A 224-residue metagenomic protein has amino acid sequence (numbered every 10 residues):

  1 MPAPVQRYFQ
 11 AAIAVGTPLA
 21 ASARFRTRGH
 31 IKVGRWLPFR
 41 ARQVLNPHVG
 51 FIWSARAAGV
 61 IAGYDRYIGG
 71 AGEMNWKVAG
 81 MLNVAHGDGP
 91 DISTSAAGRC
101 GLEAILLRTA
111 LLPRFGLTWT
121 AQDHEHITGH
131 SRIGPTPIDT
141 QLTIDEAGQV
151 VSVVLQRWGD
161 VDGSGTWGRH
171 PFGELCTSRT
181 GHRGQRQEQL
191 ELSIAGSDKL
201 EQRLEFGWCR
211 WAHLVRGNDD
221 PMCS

Functional and structural regions predicted by a protein language model:
M1-G16, C176, H182-Q187: Amphipathic alpha-helical packing elements
Q6-V84: N-terminal mature ectodomain segment of secretory-pathway/periplasmic proteins
F25-K32, F51-A57, I127-G134, L155 (+1 more regions): Short beta-strand segments that buttress and anchor functional surface loops
R42-N46, G116-Q122, L142-T143: Short, exposed beta-strand/loop patches in secreted or surface proteins that constitute
P47, W119-H126, T180-G184: Short, ordered beta-strand-loop transition motifs
K77-I133, I138, S164-T166: Flexible, processing/modification-adjacent segments and terminal tails in exported/periplasmic/extracellular proteins
H130-V215: Gly/Pro-enriched, hydrophobic low-complexity segments that function as extracytoplasmic propeptides/linkers
H213-S224: Intrinsically disordered terminal and processing segments
